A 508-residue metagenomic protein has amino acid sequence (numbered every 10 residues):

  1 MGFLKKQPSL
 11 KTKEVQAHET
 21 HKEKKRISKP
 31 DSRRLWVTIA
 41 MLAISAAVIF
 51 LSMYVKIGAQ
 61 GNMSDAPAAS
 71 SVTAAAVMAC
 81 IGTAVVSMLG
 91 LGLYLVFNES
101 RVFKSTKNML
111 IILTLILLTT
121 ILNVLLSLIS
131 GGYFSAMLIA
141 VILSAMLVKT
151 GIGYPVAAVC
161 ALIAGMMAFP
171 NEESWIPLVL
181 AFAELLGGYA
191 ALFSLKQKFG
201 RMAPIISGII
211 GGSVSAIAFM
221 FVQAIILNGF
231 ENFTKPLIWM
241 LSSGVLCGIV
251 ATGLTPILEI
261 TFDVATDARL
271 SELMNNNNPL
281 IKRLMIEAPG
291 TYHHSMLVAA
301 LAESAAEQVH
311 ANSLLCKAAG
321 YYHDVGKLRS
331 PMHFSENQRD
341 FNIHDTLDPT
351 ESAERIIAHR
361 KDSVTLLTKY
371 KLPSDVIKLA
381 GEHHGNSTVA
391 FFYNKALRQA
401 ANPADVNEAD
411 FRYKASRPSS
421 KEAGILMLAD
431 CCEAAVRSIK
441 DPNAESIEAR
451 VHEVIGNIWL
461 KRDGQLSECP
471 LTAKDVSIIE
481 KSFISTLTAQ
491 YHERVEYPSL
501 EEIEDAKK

Functional and structural regions predicted by a protein language model:
M1-E19: Short, charged cytosolic
H21-R34, A43-T114: Membrane topogenic helices and adjacent juxtamembrane segments
A47-L51, V86-I129, V141-I152, V156-G229: Short helix-perturbing small/polar motifs within transmembrane alpha-helices
N62-S70, F169-S174, V222-W239, L258: Membrane-interfacial helix-loop-helix connectors in multipass membrane proteins
A74-V85, I176-E184, P236-L246, N275: Alpha-helical transmembrane segments of polytopic membrane proteins
A157-V159, S207-A224, N232-R355, L397-Q399 (+2 more regions): Acidic/His-rich, divalent-metal-binding segments that scaffold phosphate/diphosphate chemistry
P279-N443, E448, N457-K461: Divalent metal-dependent catalytic cores for phosphoryl transfer on phosphate-bearing substrates
N457-L460, G464-K508: Long, hydrophobic alpha-helical segments that serve as membrane-spanning/inserting helices
